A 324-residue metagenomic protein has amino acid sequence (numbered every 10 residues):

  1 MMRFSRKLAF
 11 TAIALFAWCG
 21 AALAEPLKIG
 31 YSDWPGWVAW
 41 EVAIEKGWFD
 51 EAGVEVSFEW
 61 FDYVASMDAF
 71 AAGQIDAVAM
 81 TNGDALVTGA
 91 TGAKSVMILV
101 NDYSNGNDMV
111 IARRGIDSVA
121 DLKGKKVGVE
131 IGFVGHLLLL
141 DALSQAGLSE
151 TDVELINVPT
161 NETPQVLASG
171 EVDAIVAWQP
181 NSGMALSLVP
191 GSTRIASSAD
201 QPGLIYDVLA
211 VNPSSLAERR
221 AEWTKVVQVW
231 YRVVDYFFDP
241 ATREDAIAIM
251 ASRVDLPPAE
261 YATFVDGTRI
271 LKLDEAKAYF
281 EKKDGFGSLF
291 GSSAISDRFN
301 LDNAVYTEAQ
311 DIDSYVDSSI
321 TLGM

Functional and structural regions predicted by a protein language model:
M1-A9: Bacterial N-terminal signal peptides that target proteins for export
L8-W18: Sec-dependent N-terminal signal peptides
W18-A24: Sec/Tat signal peptide C-region and signal peptidase I cleavage site
A24-A52, D297, L301-M324: N-terminal hydrophobic or amphipathic helices and topogenic motifs
E25-V166, D173-Q179, I195, G203: Short, glycine-/small- and polar/acidic-enriched structural segments that line small-molecule recognition paths
S57, V64-A65, A262-L271, Q310-G323: Short linear loop/turn motifs
G83-D84, I156, N161-P257: Pocket-lining segment of extracytoplasmic ligand-binding domains
A217-V305: Secondary-structure end/capping motifs
